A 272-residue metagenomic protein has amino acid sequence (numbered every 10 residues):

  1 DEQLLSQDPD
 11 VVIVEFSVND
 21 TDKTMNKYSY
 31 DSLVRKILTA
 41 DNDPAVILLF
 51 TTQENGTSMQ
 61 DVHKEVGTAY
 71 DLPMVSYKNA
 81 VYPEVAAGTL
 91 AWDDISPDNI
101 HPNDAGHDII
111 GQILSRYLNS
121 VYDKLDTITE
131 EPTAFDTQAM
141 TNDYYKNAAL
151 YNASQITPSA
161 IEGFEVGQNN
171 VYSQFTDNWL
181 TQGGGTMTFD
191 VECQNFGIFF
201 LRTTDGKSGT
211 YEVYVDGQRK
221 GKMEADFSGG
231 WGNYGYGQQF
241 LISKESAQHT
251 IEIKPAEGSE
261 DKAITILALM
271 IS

Functional and structural regions predicted by a protein language model:
D1-D126, L180-Q182, T203-T210, D216 (+4 more regions): Alpha-helical cap/lid subdomain in secreted, periplasmic, or secretory-pathway luminal O-acyl-processing enzymes
D123-C193, F199-T204: Glycan-recognition and processing domains
F189, V213, I251-I253, I266-L269: Hydrophobic beta-strand residues in large extracellular and virion-surface proteins
F196-G197, Y211: Conserved active-site beta-strand-loop modules that form the wall/rim of enzyme catalytic pockets and either contain
E257-S272: Exposed low-complexity, polar/acidic, P/S/T/G-rich flexible segments that act as propeptides, protease-susceptible
